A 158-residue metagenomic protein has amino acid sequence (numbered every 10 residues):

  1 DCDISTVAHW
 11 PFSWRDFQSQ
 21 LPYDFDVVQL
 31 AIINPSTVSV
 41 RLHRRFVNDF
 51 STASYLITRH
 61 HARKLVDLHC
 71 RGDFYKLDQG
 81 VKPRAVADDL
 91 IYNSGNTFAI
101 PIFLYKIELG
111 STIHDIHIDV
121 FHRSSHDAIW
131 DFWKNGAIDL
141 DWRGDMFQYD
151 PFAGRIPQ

Functional and structural regions predicted by a protein language model:
C2-Q158: An acidic/histidine-cluster motif and surrounding catalytic segment that typifies divalent-metal-assisted enzyme active
